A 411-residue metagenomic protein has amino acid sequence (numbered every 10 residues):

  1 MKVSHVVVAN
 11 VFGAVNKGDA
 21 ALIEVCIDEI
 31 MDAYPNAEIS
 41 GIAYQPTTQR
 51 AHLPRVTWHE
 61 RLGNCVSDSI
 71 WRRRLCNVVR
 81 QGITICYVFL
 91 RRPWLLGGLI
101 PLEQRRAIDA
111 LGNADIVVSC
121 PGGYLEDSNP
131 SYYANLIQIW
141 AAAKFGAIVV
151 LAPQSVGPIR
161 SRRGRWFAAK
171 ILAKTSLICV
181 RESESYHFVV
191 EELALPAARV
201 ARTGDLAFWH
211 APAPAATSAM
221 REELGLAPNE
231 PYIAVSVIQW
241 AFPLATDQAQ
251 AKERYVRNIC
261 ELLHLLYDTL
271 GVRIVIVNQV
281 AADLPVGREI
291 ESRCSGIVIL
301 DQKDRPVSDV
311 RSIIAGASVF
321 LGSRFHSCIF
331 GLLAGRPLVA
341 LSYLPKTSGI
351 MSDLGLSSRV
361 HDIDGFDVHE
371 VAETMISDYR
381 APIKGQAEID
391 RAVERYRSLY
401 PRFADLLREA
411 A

Functional and structural regions predicted by a protein language model:
M1-A411: Active-site anion-handling motifs in enzyme catalytic cores
